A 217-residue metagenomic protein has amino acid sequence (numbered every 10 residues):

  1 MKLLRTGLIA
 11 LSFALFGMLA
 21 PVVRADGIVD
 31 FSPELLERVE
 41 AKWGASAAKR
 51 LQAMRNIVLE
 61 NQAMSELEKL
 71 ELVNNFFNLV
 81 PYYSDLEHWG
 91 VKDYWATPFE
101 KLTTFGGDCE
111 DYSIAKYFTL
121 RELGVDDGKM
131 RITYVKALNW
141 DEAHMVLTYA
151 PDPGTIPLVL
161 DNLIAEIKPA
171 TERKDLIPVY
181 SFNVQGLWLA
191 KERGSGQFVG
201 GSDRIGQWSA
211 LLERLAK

Functional and structural regions predicted by a protein language model:
M1-R5: Positively charged n-region of N-terminal signal peptides that target proteins for export
I9-M18: Bacterial N-terminal signal peptides
G17, V22-K217: A structural boundary/capping signal
